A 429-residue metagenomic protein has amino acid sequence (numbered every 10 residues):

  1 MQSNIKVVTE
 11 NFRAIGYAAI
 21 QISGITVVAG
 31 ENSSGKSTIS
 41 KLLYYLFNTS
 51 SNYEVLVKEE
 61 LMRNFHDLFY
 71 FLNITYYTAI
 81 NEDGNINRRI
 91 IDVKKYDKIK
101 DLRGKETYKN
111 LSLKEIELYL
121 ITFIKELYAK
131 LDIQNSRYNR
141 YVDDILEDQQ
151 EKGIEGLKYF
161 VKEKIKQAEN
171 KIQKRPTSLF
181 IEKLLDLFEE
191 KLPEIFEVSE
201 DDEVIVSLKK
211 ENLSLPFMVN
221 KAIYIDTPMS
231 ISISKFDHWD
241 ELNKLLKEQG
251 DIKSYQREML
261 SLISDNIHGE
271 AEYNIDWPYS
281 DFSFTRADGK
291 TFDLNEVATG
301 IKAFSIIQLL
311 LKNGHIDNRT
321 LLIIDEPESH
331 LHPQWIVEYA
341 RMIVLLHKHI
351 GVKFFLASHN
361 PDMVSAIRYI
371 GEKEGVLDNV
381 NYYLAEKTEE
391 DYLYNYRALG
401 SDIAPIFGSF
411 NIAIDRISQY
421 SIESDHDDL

Functional and structural regions predicted by a protein language model:
M1-N52, S283-S418, I422, L429: Switch/communication elements of ASCE P-loop NTPase nucleotide-binding domains
K6-V8, T49-K312, I316-R319, T388-L429: Phosphate-coordinating catalytic segments in nucleotide- and nucleic-acid-processing enzymes
